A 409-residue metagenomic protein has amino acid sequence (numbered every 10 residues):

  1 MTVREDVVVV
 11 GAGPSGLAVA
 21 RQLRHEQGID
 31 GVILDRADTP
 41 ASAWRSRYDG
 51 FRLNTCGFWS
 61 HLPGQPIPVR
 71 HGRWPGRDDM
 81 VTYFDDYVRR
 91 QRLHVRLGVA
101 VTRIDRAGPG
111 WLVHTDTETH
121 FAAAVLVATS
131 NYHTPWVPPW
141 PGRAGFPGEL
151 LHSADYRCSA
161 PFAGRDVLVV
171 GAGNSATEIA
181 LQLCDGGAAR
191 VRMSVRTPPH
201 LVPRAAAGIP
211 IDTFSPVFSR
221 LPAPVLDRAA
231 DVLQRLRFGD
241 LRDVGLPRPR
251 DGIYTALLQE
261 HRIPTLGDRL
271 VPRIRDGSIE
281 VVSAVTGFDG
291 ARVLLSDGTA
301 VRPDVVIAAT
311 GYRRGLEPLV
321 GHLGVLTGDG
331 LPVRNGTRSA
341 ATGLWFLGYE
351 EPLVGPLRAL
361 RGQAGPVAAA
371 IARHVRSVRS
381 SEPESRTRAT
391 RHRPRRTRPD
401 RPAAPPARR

Functional and structural regions predicted by a protein language model:
T2-A37, A41-A43, G72-I209, S215-R409: Flavin (primarily FAD) cofactor-binding/catalytic cores of flavoenzymes
R47-G72, I211-V225: N-terminal glycine-rich dinucleotide-binding loop that anchors FAD/FMN and/or NAD(P) in oxidoreductases
